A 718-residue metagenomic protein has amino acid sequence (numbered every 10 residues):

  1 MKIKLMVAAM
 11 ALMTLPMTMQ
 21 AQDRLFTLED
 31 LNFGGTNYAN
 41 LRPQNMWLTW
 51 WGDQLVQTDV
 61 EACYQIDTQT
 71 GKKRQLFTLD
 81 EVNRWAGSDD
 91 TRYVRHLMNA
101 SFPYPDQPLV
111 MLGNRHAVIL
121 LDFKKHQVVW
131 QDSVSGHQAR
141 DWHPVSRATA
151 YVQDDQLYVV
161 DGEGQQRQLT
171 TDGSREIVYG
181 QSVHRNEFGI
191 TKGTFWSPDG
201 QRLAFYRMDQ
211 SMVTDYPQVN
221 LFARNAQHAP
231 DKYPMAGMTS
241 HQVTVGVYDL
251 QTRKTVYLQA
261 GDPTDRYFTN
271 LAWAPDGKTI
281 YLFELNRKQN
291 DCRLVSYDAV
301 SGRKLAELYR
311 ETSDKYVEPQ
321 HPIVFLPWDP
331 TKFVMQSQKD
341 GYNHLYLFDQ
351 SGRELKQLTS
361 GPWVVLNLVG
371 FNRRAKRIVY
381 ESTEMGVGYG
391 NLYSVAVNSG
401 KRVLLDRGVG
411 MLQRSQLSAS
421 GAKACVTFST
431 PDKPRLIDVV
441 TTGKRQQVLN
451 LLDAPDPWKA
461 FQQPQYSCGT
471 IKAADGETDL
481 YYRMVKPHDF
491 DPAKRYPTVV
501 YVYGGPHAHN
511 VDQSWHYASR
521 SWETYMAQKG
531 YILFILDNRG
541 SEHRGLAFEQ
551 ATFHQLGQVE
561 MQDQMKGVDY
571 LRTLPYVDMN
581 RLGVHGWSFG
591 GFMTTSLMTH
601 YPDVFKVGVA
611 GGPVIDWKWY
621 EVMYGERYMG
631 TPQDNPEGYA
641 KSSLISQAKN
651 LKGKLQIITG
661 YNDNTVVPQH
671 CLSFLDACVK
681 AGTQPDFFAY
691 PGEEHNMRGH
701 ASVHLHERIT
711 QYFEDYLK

Functional and structural regions predicted by a protein language model:
M1, V243-G246, T683, G692: C-terminal intrinsically disordered extensions
M1-R24: Bacterial Sec-dependent N-terminal signal peptides
V7, A21-Q413, A422-K423, K433 (+1 more regions): Beta-propeller folds
P16-T18, R224, P691: A composition/secondary-structure signal for short, hydrophobic, low-basic-content segments with alpha-helix propensity
D215, Q413-K718: Serine-hydrolase catalytic core recognition
